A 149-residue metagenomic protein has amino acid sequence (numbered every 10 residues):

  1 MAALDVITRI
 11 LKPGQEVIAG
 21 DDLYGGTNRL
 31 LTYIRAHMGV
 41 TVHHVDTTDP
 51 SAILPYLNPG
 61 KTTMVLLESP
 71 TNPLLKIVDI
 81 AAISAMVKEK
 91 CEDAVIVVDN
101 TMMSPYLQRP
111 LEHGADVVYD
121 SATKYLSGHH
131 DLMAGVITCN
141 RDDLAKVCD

Functional and structural regions predicted by a protein language model:
M1-D149: Conserved PLP-enzyme active-site core in the AAT-like
